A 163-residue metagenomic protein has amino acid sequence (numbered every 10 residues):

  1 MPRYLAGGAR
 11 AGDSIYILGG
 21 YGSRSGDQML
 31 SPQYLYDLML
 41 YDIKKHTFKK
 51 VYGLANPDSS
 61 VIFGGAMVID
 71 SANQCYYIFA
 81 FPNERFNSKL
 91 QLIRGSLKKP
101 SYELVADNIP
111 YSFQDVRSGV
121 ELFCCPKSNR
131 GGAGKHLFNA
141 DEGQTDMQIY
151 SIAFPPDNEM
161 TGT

Functional and structural regions predicted by a protein language model:
M1, K49-A55, S101-I109, A153 (+1 more regions): Beta-propeller fold detector
M1-L18, S31-P32, L38, L54-A55 (+3 more regions): Conserved short beta-strand element of beta-propeller blades
S14, Y21-S23, F81-E84, K135-L137 (+2 more regions): Residue-level signature of beta-propeller blades and closely related beta-rich strand-turn architectures in secreted
I17, R24, T47, P57 (+4 more regions): Flexible, glycine-rich phosphate/dinucleotide-binding loops and adjacent beta-alpha linkers at cofactor/substrate
I17-L18, F48-K50, I78, Y102-L104 (+2 more regions): Short hydrophobic/aromatic-rich beta-strand segments that constitute the beta-sheet cores of beta-sandwich/beta-barrel
G20, R24-S25, L30: Surface loops at the rim/top face of extracytoplasmic beta-rich domains
L30-T47, N87-S101, Q144-G162: Beta-propeller blade signature
V116-T163: Blade-level signature of beta-propeller repeat domains, shared across WD40, Kelch, NHL, RCC1 and BNR/Asp-box propellers
